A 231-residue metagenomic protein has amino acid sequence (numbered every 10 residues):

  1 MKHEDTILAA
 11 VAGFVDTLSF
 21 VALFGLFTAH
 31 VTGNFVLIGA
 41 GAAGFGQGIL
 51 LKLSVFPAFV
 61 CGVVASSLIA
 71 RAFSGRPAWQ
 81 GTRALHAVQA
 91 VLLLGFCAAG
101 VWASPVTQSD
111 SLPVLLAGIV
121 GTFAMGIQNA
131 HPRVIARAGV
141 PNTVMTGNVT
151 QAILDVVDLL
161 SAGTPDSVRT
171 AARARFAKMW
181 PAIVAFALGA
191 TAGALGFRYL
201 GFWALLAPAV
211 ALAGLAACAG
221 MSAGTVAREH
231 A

Functional and structural regions predicted by a protein language model:
M1-A231: Alpha-helical transmembrane segments of multi-pass membrane proteins
